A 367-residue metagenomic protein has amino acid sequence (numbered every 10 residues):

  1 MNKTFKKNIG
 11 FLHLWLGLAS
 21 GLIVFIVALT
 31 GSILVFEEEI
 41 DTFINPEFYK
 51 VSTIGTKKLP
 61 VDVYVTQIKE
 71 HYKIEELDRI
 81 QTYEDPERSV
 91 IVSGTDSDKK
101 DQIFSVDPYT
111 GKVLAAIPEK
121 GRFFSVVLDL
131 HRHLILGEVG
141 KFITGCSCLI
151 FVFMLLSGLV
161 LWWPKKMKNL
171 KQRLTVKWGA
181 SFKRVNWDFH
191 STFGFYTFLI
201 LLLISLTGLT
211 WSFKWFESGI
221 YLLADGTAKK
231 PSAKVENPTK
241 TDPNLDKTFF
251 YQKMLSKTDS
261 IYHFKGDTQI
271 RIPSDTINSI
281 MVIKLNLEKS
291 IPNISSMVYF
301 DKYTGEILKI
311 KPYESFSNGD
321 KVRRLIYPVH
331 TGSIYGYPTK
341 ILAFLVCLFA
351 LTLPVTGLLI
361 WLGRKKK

Functional and structural regions predicted by a protein language model:
M1-K367: Conserved histidines in hydrophobic membrane contexts and catalytic metal-binding motifs
